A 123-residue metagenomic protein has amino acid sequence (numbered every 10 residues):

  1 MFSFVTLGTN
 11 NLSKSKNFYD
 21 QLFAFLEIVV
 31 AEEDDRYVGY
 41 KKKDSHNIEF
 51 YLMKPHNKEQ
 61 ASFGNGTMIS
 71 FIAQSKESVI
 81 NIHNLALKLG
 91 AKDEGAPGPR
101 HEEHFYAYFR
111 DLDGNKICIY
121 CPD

Functional and structural regions predicted by a protein language model:
M1, S62-N65, H101: Short glycine-enriched loop/turn motifs at secondary-structure junctions
M1-K16, I69, D123: N-terminal beta-strand motif that seeds the catalytic metal site of vicinal oxygen chelate
F4-T6, Y51, M68, Y108 (+1 more regions): Conserved beta-strand segments that form the floor/walls of ligand-binding pockets within enzyme and binding domains
L7-E49: Core segments of cupin and vicinal oxygen chelate
K14-N17, Q21-A24, E77-K88: Replace "anionic and nucleotidyl ligands
K41-Q74, I80-H83: Long, continuous compositionally biased terminal/linker segments
N84-D123: Vicinal oxygen chelate
